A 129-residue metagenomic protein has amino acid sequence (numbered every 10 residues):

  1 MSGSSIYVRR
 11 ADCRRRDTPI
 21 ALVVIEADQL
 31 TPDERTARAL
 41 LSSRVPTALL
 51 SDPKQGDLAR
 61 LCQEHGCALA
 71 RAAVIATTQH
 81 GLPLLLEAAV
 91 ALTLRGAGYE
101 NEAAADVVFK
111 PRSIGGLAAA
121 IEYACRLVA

Functional and structural regions predicted by a protein language model:
M1-I25: Non-catalytic pre-domain segments flanking phosphatase-related domains
S4-S5, Q55-A129: Mg2+-dependent phosphoryl-transfer enzymes with acidic/Ser/Thr/Gly-rich catalytic loops
D12, L22, R38, L49 (+3 more regions): Intrinsic disorder/low-complexity segments
R16-P19, S43, A68: Residue-level preference for short coil/turn positions at secondary-structure junctions
A21-P53, L85: Substrate-recognition element of Asp-dependent hydrolases with the DxDx(T/V) motif
